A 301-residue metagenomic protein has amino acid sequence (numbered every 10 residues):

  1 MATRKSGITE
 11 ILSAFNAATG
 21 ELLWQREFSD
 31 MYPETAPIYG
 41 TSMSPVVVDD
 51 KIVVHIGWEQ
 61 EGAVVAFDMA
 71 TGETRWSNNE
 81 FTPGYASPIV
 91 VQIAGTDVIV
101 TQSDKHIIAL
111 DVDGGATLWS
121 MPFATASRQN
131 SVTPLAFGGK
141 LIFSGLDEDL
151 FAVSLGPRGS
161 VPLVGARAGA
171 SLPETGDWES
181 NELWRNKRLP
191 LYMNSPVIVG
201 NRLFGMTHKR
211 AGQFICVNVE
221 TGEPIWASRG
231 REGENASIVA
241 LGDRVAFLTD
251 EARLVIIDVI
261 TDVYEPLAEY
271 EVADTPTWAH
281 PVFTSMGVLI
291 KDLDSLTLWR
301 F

Functional and structural regions predicted by a protein language model:
M1-F301: Noncatalytic, solvent-exposed loop/strand surfaces of beta-propeller-type extracellular/periplasmic domains
